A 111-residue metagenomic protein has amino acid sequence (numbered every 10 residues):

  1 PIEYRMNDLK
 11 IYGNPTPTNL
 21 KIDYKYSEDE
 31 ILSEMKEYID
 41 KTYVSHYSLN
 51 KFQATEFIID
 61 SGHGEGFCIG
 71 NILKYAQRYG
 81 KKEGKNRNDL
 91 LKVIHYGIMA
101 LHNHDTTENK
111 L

Functional and structural regions predicted by a protein language model:
P1-L111: Intrinsically disordered, low-complexity regulatory regions that flank transcription factor DNA-binding cores
